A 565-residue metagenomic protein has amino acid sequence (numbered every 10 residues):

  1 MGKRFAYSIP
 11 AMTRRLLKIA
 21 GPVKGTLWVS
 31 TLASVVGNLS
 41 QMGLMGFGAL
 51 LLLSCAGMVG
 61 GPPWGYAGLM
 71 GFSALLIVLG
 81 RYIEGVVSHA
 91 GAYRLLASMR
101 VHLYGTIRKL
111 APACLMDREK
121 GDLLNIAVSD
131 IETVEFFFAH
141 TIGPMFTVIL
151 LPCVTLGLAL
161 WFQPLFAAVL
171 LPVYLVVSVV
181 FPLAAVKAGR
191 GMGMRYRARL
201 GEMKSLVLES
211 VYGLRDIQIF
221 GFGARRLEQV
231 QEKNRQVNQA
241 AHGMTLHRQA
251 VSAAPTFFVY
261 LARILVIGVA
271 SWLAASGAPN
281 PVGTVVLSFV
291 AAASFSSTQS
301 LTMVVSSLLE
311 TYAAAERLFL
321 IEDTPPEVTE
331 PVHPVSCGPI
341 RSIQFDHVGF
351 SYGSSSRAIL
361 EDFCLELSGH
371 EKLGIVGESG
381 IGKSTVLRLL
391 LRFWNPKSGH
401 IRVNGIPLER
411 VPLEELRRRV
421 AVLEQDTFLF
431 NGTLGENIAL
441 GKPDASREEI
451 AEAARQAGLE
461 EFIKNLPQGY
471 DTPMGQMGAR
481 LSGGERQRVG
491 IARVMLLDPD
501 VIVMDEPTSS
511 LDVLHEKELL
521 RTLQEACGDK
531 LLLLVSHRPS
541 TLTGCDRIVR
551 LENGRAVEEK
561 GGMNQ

Functional and structural regions predicted by a protein language model:
M1-S40, G61-Y66, E84, S88 (+13 more regions): Membrane-integrated ABC transporters
G2-A6, V87, Y93, V101-N125 (+6 more regions): Short intracellular "coupling" helices and adjacent cytoplasmic loop segments at the cytosolic face of multi-pass
L17-G25, P112-A113, S129-F138, I142 (+11 more regions): An intracellular "coupling" helix at the cytosolic face of ABC transporter transmembrane type-1 domains
P22, T26-G37, Y66, I77 (+3 more regions): Transmembrane helices of ABC transporter permease
L27-I83, F162-L165, P281: Transmembrane helix-loop-helix hairpins at lipid-water interfaces of multipass membrane proteins, especially the type-1
L51-G68, L158-P172, H247-A315, I321: Helix-loop-helix
V86-G105, F146-T147, L170-R215, F222-A224 (+5 more regions): Cytoplasmic coupling helices
G338-Q565: ABC-type nucleotide-binding domain
